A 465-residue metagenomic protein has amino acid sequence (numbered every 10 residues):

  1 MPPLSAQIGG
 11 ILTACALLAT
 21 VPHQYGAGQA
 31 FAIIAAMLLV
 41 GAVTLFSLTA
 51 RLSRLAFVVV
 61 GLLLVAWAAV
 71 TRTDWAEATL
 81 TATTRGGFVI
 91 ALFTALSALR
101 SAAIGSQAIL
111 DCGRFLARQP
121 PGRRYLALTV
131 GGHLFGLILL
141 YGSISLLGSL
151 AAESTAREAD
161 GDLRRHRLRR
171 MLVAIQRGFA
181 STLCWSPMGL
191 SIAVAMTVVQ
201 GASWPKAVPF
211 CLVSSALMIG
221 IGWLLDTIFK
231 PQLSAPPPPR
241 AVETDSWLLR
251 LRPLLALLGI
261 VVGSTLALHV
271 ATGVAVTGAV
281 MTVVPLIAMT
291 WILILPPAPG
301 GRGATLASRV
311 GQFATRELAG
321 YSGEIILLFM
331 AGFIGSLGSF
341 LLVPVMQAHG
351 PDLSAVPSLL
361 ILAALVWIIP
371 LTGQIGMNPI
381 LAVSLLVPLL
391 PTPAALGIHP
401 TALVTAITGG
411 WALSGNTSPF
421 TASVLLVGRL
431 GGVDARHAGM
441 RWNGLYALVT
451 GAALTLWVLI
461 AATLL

Functional and structural regions predicted by a protein language model:
P3, I219-R309: Long, contiguous bundles of hydrophobic transmembrane helices that form the permeation core of multi-pass
G9-A14, G28-V70, V89-A95, A256-V262 (+3 more regions): Hydrophobic mid-bilayer segments of alpha-helices in multi-pass membrane transport proteins, especially secondary
E77-S106, H133, S308-V343: Core transmembrane alpha-helical segments of multi-pass membrane transporters/permeases
F88, R114-T129, L163-R169, Y321-E324 (+3 more regions): Membrane-interfacial loop-to-helix junctions in multi-pass transporters
I104-L134, L146-H166: Membrane-embedded helical hairpins/re-entrant loop segments and their flanking transmembrane helices within multi-pass
V130-S143, I175-C184, G335-S336, I369-I375 (+2 more regions): Helix-loop-helix module between adjacent transmembrane segments
L147-D162, A193-G201, A355-S414, R429-G431: Membrane-interfacial helix-loop connectors
D160-L255, V424-W457: Membrane-core helix-loop-helix motifs of multi-pass transport proteins
